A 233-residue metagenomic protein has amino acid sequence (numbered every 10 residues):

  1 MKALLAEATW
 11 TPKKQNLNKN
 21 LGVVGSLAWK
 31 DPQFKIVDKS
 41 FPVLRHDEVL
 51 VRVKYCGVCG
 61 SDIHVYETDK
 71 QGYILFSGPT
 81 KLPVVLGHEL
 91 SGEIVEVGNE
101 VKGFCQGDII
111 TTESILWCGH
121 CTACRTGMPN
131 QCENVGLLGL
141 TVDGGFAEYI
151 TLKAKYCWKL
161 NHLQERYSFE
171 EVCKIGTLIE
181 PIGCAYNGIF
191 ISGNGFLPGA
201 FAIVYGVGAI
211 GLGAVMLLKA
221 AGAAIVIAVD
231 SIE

Functional and structural regions predicted by a protein language model:
M1-L4: Short structural boundary motif marking the start of a folded domain
E7-K35, Q71-S77, R166-E170: Charged, glycine/proline-rich intrinsically disordered loops and linkers
Q33, S40-G57, Q71-T122, Q164: Glycine-rich beta-strand-centered segment in the early N-terminal region that forms part of a ligand/cofactor-binding
V65-Q71: Short Gly/aromatic-enriched secondary-structure transition segments
S77-P83, H88, C118-F201, Y205: NAD(P)H dinucleotide-binding glycine-rich loop of Rossmann-like/cofactor-binding domains, especially the beta1-alpha1
S168-F169, P198, V204-V207, V215 (+1 more regions): Adenosine-nucleotide cofactor-binding segment
C184, I210, L218: Hydrophobic/small residue at the entry helix of a nucleotide-binding pocket
